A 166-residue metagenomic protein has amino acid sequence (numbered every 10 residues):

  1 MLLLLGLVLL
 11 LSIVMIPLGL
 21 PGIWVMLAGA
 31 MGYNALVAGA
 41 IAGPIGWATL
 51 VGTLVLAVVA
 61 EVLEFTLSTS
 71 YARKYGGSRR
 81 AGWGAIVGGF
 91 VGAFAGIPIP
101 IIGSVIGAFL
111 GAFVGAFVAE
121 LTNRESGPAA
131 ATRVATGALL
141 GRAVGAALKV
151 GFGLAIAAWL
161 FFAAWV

Functional and structural regions predicted by a protein language model:
M1, A35-T49, F162-V166: Helix-coil boundary and interhelical linker segments in multi-pass alpha-helical membrane proteins
M1-M15, A81-F90: Small-residue-enriched transmembrane helix starts and helix-helix packing motifs in multi-pass inner-membrane proteins
V8-M26, V91-S104: Transmembrane alpha-helix interface/packing and boundary motifs in multi-pass membrane proteins, characterized by
V8-P17, V62-R73, E120-R124: C-terminal ends of transmembrane helices
M26, A30, T49-A57, G77-G89 (+3 more regions): Alpha-helical transmembrane segments of multi-pass membrane proteins, especially transporters and channels
A57-T69, G89, A93, I97 (+4 more regions): Transmembrane alpha-helical segments of multi-pass membrane transport proteins and ion-pumping complexes
Y75-R80, T122-A130: Juxtamembrane helix-boundary/capping and inter-helix hinge elements in multi-pass membrane proteins
R124-V166: C-terminal binding/interaction regions
